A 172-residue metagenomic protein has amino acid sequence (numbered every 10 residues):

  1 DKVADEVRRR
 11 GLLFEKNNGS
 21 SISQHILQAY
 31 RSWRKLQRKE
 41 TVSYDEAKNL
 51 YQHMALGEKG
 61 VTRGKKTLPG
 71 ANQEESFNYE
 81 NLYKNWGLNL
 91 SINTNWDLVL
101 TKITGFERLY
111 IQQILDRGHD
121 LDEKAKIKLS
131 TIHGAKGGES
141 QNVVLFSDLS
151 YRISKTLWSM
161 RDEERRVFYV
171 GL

Functional and structural regions predicted by a protein language model:
D1-L172: The feature marks helicase ATPase cores and/or their adjacent C-terminal helical subdomains in SF1/SF2/AAA+ helicases
